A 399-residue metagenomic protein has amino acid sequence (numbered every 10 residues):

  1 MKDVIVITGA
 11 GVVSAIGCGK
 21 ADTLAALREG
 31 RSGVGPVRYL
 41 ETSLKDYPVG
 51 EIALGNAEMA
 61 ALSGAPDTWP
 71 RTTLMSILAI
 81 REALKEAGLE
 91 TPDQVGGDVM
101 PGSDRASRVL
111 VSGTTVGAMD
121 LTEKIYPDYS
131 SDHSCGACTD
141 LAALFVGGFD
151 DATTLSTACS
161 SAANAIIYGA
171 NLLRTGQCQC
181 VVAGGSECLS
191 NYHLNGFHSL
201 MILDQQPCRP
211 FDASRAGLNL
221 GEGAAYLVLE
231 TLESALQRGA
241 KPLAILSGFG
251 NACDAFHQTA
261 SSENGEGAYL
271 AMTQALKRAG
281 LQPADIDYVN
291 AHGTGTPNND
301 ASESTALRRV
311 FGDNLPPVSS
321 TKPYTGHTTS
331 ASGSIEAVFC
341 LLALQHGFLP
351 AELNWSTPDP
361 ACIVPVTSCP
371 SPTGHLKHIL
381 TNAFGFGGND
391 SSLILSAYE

Functional and structural regions predicted by a protein language model:
M1-A65, A87, T114, E233-L243 (+3 more regions): ACP-dependent fatty acid/polyketide chain-elongation machinery
M1-I7, D104, A279-D285, C362-E399: Flexible, low-complexity linker/loop segments at domain and module junctions
M1-K2, P36-L78, Q94, S103 (+5 more regions): Conserved catalytic cysteine-centered active-site region of acyl-thioester-dependent Claisen-condensing enzymes
V4-T8, R28-V37, L44, L203 (+2 more regions): Condensing-enzyme catalytic core mediating Claisen C-C bond formation in acyl metabolism
G9, L27, I80, G96 (+11 more regions): Conserved small-residue
R38, Q177-S199, D204-R215, F249-E263 (+2 more regions): Acyl-CoA/ACP chain-elongation machinery
I77-E86, E90, A152-G185, L220-A240 (+2 more regions): Active-site-proximal alpha-helical scaffold in enzymes
R81-A106, S234-K241, A271-Y288, V310-F311: Phosphate/pyrophosphate-binding loops at sites that engage ATP/ADP/AMP, CoA/4′-phosphopantetheine, polyphosphate
